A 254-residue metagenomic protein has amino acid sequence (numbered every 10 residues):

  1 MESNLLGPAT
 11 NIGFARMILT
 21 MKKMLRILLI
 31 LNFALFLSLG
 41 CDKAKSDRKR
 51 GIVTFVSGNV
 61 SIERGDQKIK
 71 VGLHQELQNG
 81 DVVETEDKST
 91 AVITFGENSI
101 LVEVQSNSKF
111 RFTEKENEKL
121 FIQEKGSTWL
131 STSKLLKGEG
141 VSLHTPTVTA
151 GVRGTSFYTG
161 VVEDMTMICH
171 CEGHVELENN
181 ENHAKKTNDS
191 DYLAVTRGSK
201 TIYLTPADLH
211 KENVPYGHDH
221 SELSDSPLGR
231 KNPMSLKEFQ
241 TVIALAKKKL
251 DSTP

Functional and structural regions predicted by a protein language model:
E2-N4: Short, positively charged low-complexity motifs
A9, G13, I18-R48, K68-L73 (+4 more regions): C-terminal interaction modules
K43-K45, Q78, R153-G154: Charged, amphipathic alpha-helical segments
S46-I52, G58: Short structural boundary motif marking the start of a folded domain
F55, S61-D87: Post-signal-peptide N-terminal segment of Sec-exported extracytoplasmic proteins
G58, V82-A150, I168-L177: Short, small-residue-rich packing micro-motifs
G151-F157, V161: Active-site glycine-rich loop that binds ribose-phosphate moieties when present
